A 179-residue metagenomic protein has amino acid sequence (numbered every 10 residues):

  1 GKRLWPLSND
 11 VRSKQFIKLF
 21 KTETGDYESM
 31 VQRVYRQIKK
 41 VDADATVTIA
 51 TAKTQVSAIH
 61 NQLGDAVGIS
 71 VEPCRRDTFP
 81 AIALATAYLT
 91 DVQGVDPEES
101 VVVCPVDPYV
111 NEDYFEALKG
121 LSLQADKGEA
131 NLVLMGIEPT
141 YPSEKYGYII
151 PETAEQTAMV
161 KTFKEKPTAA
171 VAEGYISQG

Functional and structural regions predicted by a protein language model:
G1-K2: Short polar catalytic/cofactor-binding loops
W5-S13, F20-P105, Y109, D113-F115: Conserved N-terminal catalytic core of the sugar/cofactor nucleotidyltransferase
K14-Q15, G147: Extracytoplasmic/periplasmic beta-strand context in beta-sandwich domains, especially the cupredoxin/COX2 CuA-binding
Q15-K18, T162: Conserved beta-strand positions that form and line the central face of beta-propeller blades
F16, I69, L132-L134: Conserved beta-strand scaffold positions in the cores of enzyme catalytic domains, especially in NTP/NDP-utilizing
E112-G179: Conserved core of the sugar-phosphate nucleotidyltransferase
